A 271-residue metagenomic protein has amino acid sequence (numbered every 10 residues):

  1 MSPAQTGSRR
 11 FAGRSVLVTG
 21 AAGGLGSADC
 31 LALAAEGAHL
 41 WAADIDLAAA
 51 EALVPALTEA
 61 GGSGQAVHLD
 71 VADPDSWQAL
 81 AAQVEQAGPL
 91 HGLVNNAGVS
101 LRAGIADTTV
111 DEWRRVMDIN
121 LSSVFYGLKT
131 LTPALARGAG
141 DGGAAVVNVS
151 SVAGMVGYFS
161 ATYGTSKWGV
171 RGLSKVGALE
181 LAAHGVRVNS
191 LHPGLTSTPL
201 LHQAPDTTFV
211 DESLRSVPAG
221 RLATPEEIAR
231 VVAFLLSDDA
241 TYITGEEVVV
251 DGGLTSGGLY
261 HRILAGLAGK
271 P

Functional and structural regions predicted by a protein language model:
S2, S190, D211-I243, V250-G252: C-terminal helical subdomain
S2-G7, T244-P271: Short C-terminal tail/terminal secondary-structure segment of NAD(P)H-dependent dehydrogenase/reductase domains
S8-W41: Canonical Rossmann dinucleotide-binding motif of NAD(H)/NADP(H)-dependent dehydrogenases/reductases, specifically
V94, A182, R187, I243-G245: Short, small/polar-rich loop/turn modules that mediate ligand/substrate recognition or access, typified
G104-I105, E112-M117, S213: Substrate-binding pocket helix/loop in short-chain dehydrogenase/reductase
P133, L179-E180, T241: Alpha-helical segment proximal to the catalytic Tyr-Lys
D141-G142, V147-G169, S174-A183: Catalytic loop of short-chain dehydrogenase/reductase
